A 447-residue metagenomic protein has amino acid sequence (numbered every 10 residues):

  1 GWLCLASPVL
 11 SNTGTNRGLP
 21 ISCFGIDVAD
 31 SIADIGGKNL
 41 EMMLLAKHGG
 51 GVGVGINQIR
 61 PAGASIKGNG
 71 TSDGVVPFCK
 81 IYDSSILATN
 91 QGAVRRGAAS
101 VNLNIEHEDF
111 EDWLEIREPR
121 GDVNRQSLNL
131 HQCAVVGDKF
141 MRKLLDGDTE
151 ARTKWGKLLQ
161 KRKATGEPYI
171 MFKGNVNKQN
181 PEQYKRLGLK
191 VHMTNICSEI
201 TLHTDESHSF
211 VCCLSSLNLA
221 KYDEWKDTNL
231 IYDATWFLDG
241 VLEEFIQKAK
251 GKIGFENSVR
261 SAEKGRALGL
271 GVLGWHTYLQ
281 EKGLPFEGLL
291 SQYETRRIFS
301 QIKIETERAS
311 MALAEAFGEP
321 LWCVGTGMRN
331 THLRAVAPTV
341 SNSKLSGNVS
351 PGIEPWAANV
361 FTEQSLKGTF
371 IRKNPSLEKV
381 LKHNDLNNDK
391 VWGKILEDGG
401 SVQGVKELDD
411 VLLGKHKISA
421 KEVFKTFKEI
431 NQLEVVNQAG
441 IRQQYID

Functional and structural regions predicted by a protein language model:
G1-T13, I105, F237-K248, V259-K282 (+3 more regions): Core structural elements
T15, L45, L87-Q91, L219-K221 (+7 more regions): Conserved helix-loop functional segments at active or binding sites
N16-C23, P61-G68, K415-F427: Gly-rich Lys/Arg/Thr-decorated short loops/hinges at beta-loop-alpha junctions or inter-strand turns that position
I21-E224, G254-V259, S310, T331 (+1 more regions): Active-site cavity-forming subdomains of large catalytic enzyme subunits
G36, L40, C79-I86, E111 (+16 more regions): Predominant activation on well-ordered alpha-helical scaffold segments within soluble catalytic domains
N39, D233-V259, E263, K282-T339 (+5 more regions): Internal maturation/activation junctions in enzymes
I56, P61-A99, Y222-E243, Q247-K250 (+2 more regions): A structural-propensity feature for long, helix-poor, extended segments
V191-T204, I246-K248, R334-D447: Catalytic alpha/beta core of large soluble enzyme barrels
